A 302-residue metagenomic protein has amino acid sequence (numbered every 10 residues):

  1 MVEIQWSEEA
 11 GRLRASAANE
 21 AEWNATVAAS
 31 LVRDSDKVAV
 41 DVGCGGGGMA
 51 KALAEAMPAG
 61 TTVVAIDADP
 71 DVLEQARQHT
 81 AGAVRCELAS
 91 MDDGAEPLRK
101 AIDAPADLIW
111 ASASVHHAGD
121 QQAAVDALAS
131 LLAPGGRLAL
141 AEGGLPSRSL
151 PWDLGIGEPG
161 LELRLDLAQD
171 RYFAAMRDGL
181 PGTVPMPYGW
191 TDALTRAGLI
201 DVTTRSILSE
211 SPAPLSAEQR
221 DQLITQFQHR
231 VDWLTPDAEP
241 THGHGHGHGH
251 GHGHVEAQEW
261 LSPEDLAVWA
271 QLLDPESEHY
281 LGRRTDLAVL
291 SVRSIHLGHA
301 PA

Functional and structural regions predicted by a protein language model:
M1-A21: Class I SAM-dependent methyltransferase Rossmann-like catalytic core, especially the SAM/SAH-binding loop
A18-D36, A52: Conserved alpha-helix/loop element of class I SAM-dependent methyltransferases that forms part of the SAM/SAH-binding
V40, G46-P97: Class I SAM-dependent methyltransferase SAM/SAH-binding core
P97-I109: A short acidic, Gly/Pro-enriched loop at the edge of an enzyme's catalytic core that lines a small-molecule cofactor
A106-Q122: A short SAM/SAH-binding and catalytic strip from SAM-dependent methyltransferases
A123-R137: A short glycine-rich, Lys/Arg-flanked "PGG" loop and its adjoining helix->strand segment in the class I
L140-D232, P236: Conserved catalytic/acceptor-binding region of the Class I
Y188, D201-A302: Conserved Class I S-adenosyl-L-methionine
